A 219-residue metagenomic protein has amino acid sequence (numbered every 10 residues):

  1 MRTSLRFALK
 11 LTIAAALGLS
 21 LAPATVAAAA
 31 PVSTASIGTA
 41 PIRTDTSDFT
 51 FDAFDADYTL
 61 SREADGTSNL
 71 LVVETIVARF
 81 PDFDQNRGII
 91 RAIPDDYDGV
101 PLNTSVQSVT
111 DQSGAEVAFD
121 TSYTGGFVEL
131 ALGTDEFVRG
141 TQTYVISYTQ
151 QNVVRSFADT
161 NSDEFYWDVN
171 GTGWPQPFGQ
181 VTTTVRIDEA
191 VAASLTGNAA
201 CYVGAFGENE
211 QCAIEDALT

Functional and structural regions predicted by a protein language model:
R2-R6, K10-A14, G18, P23-T219: Lumenal/extracellular ectodomains and adaptor appendage modules of the eukaryotic vesicle/secretory system
